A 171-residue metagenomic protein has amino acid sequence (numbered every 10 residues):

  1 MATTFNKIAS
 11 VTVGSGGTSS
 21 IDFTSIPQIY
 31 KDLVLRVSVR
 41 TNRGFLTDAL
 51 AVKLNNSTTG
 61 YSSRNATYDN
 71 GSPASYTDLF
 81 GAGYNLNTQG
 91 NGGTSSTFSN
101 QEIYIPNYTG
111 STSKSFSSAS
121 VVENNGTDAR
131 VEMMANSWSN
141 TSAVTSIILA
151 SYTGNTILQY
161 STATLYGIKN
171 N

Functional and structural regions predicted by a protein language model:
A2-N171: Surface-exposed molecular-recognition determinants
